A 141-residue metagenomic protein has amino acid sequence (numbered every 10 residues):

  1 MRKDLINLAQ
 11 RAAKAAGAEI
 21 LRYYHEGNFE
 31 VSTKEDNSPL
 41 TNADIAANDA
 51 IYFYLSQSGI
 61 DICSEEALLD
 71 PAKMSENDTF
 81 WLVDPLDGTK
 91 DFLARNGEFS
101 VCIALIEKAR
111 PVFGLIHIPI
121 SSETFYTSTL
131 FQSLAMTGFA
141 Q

Functional and structural regions predicted by a protein language model:
M1-V83: N-terminal subdomain of lithium-sensitive/metallo-dependent phosphomonoesterases centered on the IMPase/IPPase/PAP
M74-S133: DPxDG-like acidic metal-binding loop motif
